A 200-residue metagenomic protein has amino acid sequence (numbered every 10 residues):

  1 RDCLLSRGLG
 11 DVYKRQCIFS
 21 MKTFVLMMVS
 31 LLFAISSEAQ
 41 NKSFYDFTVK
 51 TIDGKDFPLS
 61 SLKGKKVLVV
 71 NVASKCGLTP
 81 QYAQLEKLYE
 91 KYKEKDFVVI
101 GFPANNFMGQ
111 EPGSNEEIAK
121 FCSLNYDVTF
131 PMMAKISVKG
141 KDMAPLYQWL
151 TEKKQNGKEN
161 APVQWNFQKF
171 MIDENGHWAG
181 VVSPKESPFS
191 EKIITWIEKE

Functional and structural regions predicted by a protein language model:
R1-Q16: Single conserved hydrophobic/aromatic residue that forms the stacking wall/gate of nucleotide- or nucleobase-binding
K14-K42: Bacterial Sec-dependent N-terminal signal peptides
A39-S60, P80, A144-P145: N-terminal "domain-start" segment that seeds a small globular fold
T51, N71-K75: Amphipathic alpha-helical repeat scaffolds
K63-L68: Local sequence-structure signature of Cys/Sec-based thiol-disulfide redox active-site neighborhoods
L78-M143: Structural microenvironment flanking redox-active thiols in thiol-disulfide oxidoreductases
Q148, E152-E200: Thiol-/selenol-based redox modules, centered on thioredoxin-like and closely related oxidoreductase domains
